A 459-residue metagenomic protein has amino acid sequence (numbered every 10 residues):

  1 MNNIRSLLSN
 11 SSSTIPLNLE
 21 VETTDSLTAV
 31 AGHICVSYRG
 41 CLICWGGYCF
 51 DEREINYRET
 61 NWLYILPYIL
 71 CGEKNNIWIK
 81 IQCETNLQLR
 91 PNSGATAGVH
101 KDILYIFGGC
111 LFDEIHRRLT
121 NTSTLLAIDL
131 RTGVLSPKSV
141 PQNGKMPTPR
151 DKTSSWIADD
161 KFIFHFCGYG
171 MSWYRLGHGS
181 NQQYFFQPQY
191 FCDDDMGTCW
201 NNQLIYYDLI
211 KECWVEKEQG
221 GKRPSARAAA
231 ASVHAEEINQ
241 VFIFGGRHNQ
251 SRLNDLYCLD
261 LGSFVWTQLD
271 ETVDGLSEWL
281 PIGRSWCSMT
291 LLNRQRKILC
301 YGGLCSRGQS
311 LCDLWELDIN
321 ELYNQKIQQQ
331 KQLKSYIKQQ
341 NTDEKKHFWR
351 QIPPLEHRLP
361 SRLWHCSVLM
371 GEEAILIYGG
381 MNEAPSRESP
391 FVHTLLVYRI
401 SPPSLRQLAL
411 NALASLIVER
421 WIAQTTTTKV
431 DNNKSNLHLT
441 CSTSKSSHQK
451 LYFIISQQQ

Functional and structural regions predicted by a protein language model:
M1-S26, N75-Q82: A short helix->beta-strand "capping" segment at the edge of beta-propeller domains
I4-L7, C49, M370-A374, Y378-Q459: Cullin-RING E3 adaptor/co-adaptor recruitment helices
L19-D25, I81-L87, K138-G144, K217-K222 (+2 more regions): Short loop/turn motifs that cap or connect beta-strands within the blades of beta-propeller-type repeat domains
T24, Y38-N56, H100-R118, S139 (+9 more regions): Glycine-centered tight turns/hairpins at beta-strand boundaries that repeat across beta-rich repeat domains
A29-C35, P91-A97, P149-S155, A226-S232 (+2 more regions): Beta-propeller and closely related beta-sheet repeat lectin domains
C35, C44, L63, A97 (+14 more regions): Hydrophobic strand positions within the blades of repeat-based beta-sheet folds
R58-E73, L119-V134, H178-E212, N254-V265 (+3 more regions): Beta-propeller blade signature
Q268-C287, Y323-K326, L333-G371: Conserved blade-ending motifs and adjacent loop-strand segments that build the rim/top face of beta-propeller domains
